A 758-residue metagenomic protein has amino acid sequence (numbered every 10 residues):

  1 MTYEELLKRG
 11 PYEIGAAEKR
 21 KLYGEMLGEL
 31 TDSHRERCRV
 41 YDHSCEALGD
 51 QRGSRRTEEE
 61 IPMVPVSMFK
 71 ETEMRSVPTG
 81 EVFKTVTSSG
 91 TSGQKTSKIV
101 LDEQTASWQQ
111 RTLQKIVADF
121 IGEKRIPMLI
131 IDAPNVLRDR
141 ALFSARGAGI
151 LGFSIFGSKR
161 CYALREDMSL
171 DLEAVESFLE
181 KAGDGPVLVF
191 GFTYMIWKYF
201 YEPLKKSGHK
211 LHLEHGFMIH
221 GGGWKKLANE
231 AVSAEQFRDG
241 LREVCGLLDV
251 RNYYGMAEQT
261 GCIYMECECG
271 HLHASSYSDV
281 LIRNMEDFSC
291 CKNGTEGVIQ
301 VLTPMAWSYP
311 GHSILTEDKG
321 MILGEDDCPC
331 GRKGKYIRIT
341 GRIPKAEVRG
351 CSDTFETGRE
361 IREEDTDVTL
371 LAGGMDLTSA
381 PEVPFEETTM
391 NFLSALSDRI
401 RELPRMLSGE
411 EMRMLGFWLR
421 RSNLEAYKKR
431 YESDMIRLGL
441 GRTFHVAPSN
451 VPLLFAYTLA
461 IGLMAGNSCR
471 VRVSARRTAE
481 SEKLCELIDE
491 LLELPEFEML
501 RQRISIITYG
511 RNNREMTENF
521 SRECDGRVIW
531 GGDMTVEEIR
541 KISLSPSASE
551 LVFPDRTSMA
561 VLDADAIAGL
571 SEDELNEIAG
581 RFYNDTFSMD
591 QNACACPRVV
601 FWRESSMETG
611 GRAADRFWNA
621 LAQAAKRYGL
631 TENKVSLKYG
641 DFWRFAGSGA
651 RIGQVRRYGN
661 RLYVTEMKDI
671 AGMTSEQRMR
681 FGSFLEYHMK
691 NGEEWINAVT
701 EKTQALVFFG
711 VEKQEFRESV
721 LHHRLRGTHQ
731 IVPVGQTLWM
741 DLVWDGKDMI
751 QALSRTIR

Functional and structural regions predicted by a protein language model:
T2-I14, K21-R35, G147-F385, N391 (+1 more regions): Active-site glycine/GP-rich loop and adjacent strand/helix microenvironment that borders small-molecule binding pockets
A17, K21, E36-T87, K95-I99 (+4 more regions): Active-site diphosphate/adenylate-binding microenvironment
T96-I99, L137-R140, K226-E230, L453 (+2 more regions): A generic structural signal for short coil/turn motifs at secondary-structure boundaries
D119-L151: Conserved AMP-binding loop of ANL adenylate-forming enzymes
M128, M218, G441-T443: Conserved hydrophobic helix-helix packing surfaces used for dimerization/oligomerization
D139-G157, F455-M464, C485: Hydrophobic alpha-helical segments in the ANL/AMP-binding
E360-G441, V732: N-terminal Rossmann-like NAD(P)+-binding subdomain of aldehyde/semialdehyde dehydrogenases
E386-T389, R405, E411, L415 (+2 more regions): Rossmann-like NAD(P) dinucleotide-binding subdomain of oxidoreductase/dehydrogenase enzymes
